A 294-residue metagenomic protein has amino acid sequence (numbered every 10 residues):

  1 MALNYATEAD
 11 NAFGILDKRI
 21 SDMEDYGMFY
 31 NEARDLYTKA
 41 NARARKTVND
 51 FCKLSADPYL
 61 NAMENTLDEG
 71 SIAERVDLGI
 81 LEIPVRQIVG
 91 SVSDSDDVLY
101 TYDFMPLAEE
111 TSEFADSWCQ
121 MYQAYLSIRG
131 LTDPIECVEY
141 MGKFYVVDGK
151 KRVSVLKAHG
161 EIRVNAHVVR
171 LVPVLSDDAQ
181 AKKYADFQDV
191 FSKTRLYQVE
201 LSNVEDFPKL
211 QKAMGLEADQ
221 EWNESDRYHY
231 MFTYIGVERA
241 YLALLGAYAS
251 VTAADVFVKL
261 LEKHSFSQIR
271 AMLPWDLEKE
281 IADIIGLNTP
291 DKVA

Functional and structural regions predicted by a protein language model:
M1-N11, V172-P173, A179-D186: A composition-driven signal for long, intrinsically disordered, charge-rich low-complexity tracts
A2-K151, K157-A158, E200-L216, L242-A294: Short, charged/polar connector segments at secondary-structure boundaries
L107-A108, S154-L156, N165-H167, Y184-Q188: Short, low-complexity, polar/charged sequence segments that are solvent-exposed and flexible
V153-A179: Compact mixed alphabeta submodule
L175-W222: Charged, amphipathic alpha-helical linkers/stalks
E221, S225-F232, A247: Long, charge-rich alpha-helical interaction segments
H229-G236, L242: A positively charged, amphipathic N-terminal helix/segment that binds anionic biomolecules
